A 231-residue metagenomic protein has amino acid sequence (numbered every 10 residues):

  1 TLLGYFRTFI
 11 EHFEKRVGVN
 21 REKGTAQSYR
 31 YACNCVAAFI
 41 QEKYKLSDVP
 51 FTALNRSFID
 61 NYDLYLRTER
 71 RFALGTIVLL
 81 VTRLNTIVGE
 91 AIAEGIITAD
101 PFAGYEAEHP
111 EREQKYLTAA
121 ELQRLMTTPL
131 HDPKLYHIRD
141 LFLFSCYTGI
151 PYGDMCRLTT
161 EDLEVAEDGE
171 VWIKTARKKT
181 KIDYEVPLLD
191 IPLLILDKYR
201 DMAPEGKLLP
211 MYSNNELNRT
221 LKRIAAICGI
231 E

Functional and structural regions predicted by a protein language model:
L2, T25, Y29-A32, N55 (+5 more regions): Hydrophobic (often cysteine-bearing) scaffold residues that line and stabilize catalytic clefts of nucleotide/cofactor
L2-C33: Short, aromatic/basic-rich helix-turn unit that serves as a nucleic-acid recognition element
L2-G4, G24-Q27, I40-L64, P210: A Lys/Arg-rich helix-loop hairpin that forms a DNA/phosphate-binding surface
I10, E22, R56-S57, N61 (+5 more regions): Catalytic cores of nucleotide-enabled group-transfer and carboxylate-activating enzymes in metabolic and assembly-line
G24, A32-E42, T68-A103, G153 (+1 more regions): N-terminal DNA-binding recognition helix of tyrosine site-specific recombinases/integrases
L74-L80, I97-Y152, C156, M202 (+1 more regions): Basic, Lys/Arg- and aromatic-enriched nucleic-acid-binding interface segment
E106, R112-K115, E121, R157-D197: Conserved tyrosine-mediated DNA breakage-rejoining catalytic core shared by Y-recombinases
E111, K178-D197, A203-G229: C-terminal catalytic core of Y-nucleophile DNA break-rejoin enzymes
